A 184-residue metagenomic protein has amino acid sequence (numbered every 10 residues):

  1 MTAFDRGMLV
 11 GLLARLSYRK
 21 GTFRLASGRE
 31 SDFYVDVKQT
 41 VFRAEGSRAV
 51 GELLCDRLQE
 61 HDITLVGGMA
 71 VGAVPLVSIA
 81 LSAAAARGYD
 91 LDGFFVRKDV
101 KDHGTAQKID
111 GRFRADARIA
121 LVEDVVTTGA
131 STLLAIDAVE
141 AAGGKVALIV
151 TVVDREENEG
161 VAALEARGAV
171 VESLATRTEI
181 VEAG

Functional and structural regions predicted by a protein language model:
M1-V122, V126, A130-G184: PRPP-associated nucleotide enzymes
